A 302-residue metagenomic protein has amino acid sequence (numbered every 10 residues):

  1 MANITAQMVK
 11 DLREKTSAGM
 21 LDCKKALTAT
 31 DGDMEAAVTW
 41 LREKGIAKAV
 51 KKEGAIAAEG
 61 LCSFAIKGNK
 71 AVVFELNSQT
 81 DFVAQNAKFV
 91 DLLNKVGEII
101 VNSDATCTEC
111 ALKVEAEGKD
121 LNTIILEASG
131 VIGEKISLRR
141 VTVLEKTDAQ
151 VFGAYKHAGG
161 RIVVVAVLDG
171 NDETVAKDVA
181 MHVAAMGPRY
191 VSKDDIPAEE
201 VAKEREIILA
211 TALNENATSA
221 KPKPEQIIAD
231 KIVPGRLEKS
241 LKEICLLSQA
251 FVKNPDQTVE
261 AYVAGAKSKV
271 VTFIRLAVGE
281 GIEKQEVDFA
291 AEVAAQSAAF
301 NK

Functional and structural regions predicted by a protein language model:
A2-K302: N-terminal assembly/interaction segments in proteins that build large macromolecular machines
